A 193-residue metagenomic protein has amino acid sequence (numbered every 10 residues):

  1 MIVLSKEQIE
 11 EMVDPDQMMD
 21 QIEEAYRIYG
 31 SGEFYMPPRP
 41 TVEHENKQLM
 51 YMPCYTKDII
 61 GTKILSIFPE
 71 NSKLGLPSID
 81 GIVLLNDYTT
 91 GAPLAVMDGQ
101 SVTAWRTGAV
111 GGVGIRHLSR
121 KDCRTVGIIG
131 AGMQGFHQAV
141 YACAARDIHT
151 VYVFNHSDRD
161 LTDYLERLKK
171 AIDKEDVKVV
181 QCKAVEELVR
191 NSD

Functional and structural regions predicted by a protein language model:
M1-A104, G112, D122: N-terminal ligand-binding/catalytic initiation module
L118-T125, D147, N191: Short helix-loop-beta connector
A131-G132: Glycine-rich Rossmann-fold phosphate-binding loop(s) that bind the pyrophosphate of adenine dinucleotide cofactors
G135-F136: N-terminal Rossmann-fold NAD(P) dinucleotide-binding loop
A142: Aromatic pocket-lining residues of Rossmann-like dinucleotide-binding sites
A145-I172: NAD(P)-binding Rossmann-fold cofactor-contacting core
E175-S192: Short acidic low-complexity segments
